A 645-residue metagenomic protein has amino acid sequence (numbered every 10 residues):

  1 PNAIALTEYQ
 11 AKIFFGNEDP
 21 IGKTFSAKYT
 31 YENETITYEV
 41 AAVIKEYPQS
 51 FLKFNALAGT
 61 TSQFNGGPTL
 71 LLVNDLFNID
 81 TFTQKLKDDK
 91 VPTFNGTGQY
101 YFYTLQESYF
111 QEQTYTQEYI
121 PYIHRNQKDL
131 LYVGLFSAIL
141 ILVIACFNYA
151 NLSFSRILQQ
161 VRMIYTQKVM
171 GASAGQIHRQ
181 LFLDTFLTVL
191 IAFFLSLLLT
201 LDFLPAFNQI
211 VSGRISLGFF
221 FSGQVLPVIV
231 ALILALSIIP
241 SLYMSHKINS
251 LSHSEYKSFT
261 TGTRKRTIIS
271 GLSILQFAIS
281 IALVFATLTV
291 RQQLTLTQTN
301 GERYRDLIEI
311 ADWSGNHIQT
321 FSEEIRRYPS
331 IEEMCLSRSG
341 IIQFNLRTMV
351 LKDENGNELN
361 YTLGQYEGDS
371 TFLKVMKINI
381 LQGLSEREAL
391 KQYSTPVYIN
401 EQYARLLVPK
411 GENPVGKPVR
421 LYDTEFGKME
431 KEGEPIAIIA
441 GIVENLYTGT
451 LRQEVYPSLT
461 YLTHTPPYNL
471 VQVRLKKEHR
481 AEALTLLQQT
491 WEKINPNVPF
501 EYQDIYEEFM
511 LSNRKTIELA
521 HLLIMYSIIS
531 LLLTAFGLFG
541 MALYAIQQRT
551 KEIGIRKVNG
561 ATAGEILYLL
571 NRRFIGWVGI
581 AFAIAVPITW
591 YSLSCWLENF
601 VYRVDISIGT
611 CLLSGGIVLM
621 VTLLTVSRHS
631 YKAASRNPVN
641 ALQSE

Functional and structural regions predicted by a protein language model:
N2-N126, E323-L511: Mid-to-C-terminal secondary-structure elements that act as membrane-proximal/extracytoplasmic interface segments
D89-A138, Q159, S173-A174, F203-A231 (+4 more regions): Membrane-helix entry/capping segments
I120-I123, S153-R179, L183-F186, L190 (+3 more regions): Alpha-helical transmembrane segments of integral membrane proteins
N126-R162, V189-L190, F194-L195, T267-R291 (+3 more regions): Hydrophobic alpha-helical transmembrane segments of multi-pass inner-membrane transport and secretion
A145-F186, G537-I575, R636-N637: Interfacial "coupling" helices/loops that link adjacent transmembrane helices in transporter permeases
L187-L204, N208, I529, G576-L593: Hydrophobic alpha-helical transmembrane segments that constitute the membrane-spanning cores of multi-pass membrane
V225-M244, I529, A535, T610-K632: Hydrophobic alpha-helical transmembrane segments of polytopic membrane proteins
N497-A583, L593-W596, S635: C-terminal transmembrane helical bundles of large multi-pass transporters and their helix-start/helix-kink determinants
